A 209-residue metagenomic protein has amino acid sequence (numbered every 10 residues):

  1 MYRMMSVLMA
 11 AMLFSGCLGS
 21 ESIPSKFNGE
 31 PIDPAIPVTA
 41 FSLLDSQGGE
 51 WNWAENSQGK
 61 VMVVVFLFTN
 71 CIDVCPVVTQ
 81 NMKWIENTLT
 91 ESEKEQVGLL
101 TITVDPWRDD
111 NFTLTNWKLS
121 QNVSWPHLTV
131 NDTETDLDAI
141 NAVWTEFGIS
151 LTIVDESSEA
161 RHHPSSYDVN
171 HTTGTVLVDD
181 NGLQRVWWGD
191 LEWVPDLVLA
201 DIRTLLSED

Functional and structural regions predicted by a protein language model:
M1-I23: Secretory targeting signatures
S22-E55: N-terminal "domain-start" segment that seeds a small globular fold
I36-P37, K60-V61, N170-T172: Short, small/polar residue-rich loop motifs at catalytic or cofactor-binding pockets
N52-M82, L99-L100: Short active-site neighborhood of thiol/selenol oxidoreductases, capturing the structured segment around
K60, L67-F68, C75, E86-E93 (+4 more regions): Sec/Tat-exported extracytoplasmic proteins
T79-V143: Structural microenvironment flanking redox-active thiols in thiol-disulfide oxidoreductases
D136-R203: Thiol/disulfide oxidoreductase modules built on the thioredoxin-like
